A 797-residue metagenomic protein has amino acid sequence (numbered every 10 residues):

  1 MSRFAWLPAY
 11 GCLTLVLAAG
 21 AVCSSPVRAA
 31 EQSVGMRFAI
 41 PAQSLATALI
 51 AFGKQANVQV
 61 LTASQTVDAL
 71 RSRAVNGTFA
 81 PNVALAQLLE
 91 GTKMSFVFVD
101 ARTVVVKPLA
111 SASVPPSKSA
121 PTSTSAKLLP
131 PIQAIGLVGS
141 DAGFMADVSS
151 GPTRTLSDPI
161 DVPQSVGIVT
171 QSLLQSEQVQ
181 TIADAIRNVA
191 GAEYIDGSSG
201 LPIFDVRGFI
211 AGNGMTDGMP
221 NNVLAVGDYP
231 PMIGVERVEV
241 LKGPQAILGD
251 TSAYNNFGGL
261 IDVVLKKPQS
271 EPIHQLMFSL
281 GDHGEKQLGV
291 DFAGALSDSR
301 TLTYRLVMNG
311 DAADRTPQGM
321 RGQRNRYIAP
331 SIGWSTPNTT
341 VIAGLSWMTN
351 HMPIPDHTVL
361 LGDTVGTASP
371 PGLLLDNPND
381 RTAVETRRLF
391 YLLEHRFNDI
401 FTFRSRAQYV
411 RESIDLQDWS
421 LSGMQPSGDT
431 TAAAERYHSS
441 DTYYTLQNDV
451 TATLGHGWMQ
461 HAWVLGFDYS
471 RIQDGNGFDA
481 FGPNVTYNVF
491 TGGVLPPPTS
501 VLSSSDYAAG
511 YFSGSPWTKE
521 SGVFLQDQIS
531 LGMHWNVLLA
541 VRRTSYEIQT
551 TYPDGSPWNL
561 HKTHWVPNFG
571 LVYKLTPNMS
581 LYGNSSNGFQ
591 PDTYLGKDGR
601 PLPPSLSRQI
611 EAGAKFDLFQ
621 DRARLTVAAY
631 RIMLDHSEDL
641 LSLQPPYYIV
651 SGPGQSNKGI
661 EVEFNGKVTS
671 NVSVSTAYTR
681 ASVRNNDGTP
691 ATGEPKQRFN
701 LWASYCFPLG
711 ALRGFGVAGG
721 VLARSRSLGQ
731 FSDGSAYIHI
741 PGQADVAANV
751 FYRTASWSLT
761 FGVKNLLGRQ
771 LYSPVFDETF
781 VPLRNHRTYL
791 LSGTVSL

Functional and structural regions predicted by a protein language model:
L49-Q55, P108-Q175: Short, acidic, small-residue-rich periplasmic hinge/interaction motif at the N-terminus of Gram-negative outer-membrane
P115-T124, M145, D161, S165-Q171 (+5 more regions): Periplasmic plug
G234-E236, Q245-P330, T336-T340, R387 (+1 more regions): Outer-membrane beta-barrel translocator/receptor signature
A313-R315, I328-R396, Y409-Y443, V485-F512 (+3 more regions): Acidic/polar loop-and-plug regions of large Gram-negative outer-membrane beta-barrel proteins
G333, D441, Q460-I472, G514-L634 (+3 more regions): Structural signature of Gram-negative outer-membrane beta-barrels, strongest in the C-terminal barrel of TonB-dependent
E394-Q408, E412-D418, L581, P604-K667 (+2 more regions): Membrane-embedded beta-barrel scaffold of Gram-negative outer-membrane proteins
R631, S651-F731, L767, S792-S796: Gram-negative outer-membrane beta-barrel transporters
V674, L722-S732, F751-L797: C-terminal beta-signal and adjacent terminal beta-strands/loops of Gram-negative outer-membrane beta-barrel proteins
